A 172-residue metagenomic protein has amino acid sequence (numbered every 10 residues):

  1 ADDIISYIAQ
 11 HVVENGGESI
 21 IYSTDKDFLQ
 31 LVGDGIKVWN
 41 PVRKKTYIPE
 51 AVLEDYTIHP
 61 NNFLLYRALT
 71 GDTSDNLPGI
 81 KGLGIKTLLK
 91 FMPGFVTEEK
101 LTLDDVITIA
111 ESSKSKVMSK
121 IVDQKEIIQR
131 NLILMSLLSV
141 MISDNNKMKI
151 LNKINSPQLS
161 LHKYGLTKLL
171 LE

Functional and structural regions predicted by a protein language model:
A1-I154, S160, Y164-T167: Extended two-metal-dependent nuclease catalytic cores across DNA- and RNA-processing enzymes
